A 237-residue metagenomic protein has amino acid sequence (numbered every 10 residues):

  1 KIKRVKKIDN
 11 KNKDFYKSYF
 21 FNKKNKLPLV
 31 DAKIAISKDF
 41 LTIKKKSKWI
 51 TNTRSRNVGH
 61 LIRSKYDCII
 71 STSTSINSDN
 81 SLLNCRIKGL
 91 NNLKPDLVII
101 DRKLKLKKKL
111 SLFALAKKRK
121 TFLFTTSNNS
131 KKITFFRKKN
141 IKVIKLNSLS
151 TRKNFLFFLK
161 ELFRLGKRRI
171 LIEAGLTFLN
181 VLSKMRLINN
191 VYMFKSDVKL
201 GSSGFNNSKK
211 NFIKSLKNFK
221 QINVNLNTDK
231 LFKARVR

Functional and structural regions predicted by a protein language model:
K3, K7-R237: Enzymes that bind and transform nitrogen-containing heteroaromatic metabolites
